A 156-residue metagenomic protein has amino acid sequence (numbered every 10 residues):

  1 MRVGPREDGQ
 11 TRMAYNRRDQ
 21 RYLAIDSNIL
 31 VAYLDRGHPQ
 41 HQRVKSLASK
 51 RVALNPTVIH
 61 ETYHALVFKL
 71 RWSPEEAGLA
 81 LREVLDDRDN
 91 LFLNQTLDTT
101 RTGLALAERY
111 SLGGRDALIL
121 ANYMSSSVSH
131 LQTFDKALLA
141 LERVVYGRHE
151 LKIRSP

Functional and structural regions predicted by a protein language model:
M1-L54, L70-L79: Short, well-structured N-terminal submotif of metal-dependent ribonuclease cores
M1-Y22, L120-A121, S125-P156: Acidic, PIN/NYN-like endoribonuclease modules and their adjacent C-terminal/linker elements
I29-L30, V58, D98-T99, L118-I119 (+1 more regions): Alpha-helix capping/helix-boundary segments
Q40, R115-D116: Amphipathic coiled-coil/heptad-repeat helices and related helical stalk/stem segments that mediate oligomerization
T57, E61-L91: Active-site-proximal, substrate-binding regions of enzyme catalytic domains and RNA-binding/basic surfaces
L85-E108: Acidic catalytic patch
S111: Aromatic "clamp/platform" in nucleotide-sugar-dependent glycosyltransferases that forms part of the donor/acceptor
